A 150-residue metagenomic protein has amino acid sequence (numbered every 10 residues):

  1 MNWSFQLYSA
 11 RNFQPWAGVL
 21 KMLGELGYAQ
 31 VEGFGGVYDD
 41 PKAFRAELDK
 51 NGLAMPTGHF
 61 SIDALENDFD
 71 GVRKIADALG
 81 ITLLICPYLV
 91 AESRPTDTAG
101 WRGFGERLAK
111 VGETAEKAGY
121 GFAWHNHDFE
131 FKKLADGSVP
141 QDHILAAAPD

Functional and structural regions predicted by a protein language model:
M1-L83: N-terminal pre-domain/capping segments
Q30, I62-D150: Active-site acidic/histidine proton-transfer and metal-coordination neighborhood in alpha/beta enzyme cores
